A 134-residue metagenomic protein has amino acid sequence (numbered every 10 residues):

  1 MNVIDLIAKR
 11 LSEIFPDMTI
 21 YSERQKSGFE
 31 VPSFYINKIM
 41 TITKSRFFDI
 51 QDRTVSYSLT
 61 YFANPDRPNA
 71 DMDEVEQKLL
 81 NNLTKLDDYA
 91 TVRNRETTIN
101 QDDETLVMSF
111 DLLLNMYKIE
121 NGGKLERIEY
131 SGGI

Functional and structural regions predicted by a protein language model:
M1-Y21, T41-I134: Charged, amphipathic alpha-helical segments and their flanking helix caps
Y21-F29: Short acidic low-complexity segments
V31-I39: A short, hydrophobic beta-strand-centered structural micro-motif
